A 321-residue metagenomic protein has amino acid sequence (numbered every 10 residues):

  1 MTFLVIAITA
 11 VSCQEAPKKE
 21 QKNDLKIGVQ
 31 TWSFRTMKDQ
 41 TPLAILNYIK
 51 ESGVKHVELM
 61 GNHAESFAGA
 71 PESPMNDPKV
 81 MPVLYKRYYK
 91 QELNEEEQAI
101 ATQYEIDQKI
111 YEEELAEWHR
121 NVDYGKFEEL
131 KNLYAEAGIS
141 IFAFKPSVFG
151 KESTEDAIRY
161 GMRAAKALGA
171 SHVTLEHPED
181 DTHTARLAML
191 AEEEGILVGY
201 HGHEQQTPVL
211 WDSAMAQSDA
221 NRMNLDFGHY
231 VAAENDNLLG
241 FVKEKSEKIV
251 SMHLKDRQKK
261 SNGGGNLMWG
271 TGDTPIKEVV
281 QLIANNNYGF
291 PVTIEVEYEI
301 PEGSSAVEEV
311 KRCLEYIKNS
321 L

Functional and structural regions predicted by a protein language model:
M1-A7: Sec-dependent N-terminal signal peptides
A10-S12: C-terminal motif of bacterial Sec signal peptides marking the signal peptidase cleavage site
E15-Y89, L93-Q103, E112-E113, E192-E193 (+2 more regions): Histidine-acidic metal/acid-base catalytic patches
F34-R35, E117-R120, V148-K151, E302-G303: Second-shell loop/turn segments in exported
E95-N132: Intrinsically disordered, low-complexity acidic Ser/Thr-rich regulatory segments
R120, K126-R222, V231-A233: Active-site acidic/histidine proton-transfer and metal-coordination neighborhood in alpha/beta enzyme cores
